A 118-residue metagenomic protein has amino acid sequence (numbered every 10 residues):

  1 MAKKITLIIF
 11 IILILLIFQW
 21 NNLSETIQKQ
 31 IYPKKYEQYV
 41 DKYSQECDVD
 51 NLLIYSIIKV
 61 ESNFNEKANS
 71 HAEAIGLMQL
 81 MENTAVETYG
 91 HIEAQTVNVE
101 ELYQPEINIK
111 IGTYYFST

Functional and structural regions predicted by a protein language model:
K4-N21: Hydrophobic membrane-insertion alpha-helices, especially the h-region of bacterial N-terminal signal peptides
F18-T118: Catalytic glycan-binding domains that act on GlcNAc-containing polysaccharides
